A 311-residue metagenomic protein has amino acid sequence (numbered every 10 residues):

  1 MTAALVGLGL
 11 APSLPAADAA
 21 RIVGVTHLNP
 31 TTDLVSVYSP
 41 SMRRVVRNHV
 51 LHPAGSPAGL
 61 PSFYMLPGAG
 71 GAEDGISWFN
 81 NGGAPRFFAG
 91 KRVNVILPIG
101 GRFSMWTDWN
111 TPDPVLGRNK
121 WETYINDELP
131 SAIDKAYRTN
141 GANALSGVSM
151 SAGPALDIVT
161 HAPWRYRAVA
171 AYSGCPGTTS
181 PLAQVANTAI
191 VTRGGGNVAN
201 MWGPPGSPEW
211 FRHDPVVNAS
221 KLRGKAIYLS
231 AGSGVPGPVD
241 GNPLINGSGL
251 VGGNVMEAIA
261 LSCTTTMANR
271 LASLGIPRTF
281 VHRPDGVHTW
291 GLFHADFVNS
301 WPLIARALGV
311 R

Functional and structural regions predicted by a protein language model:
T2-G9: Bacterial N-terminal signal peptides
G7, A16-R311: Non-catalytic cap/lid and distal C-terminal segments of serine-dependent acyl enzymes
A11-S13: Terminal targeting/leader modules
